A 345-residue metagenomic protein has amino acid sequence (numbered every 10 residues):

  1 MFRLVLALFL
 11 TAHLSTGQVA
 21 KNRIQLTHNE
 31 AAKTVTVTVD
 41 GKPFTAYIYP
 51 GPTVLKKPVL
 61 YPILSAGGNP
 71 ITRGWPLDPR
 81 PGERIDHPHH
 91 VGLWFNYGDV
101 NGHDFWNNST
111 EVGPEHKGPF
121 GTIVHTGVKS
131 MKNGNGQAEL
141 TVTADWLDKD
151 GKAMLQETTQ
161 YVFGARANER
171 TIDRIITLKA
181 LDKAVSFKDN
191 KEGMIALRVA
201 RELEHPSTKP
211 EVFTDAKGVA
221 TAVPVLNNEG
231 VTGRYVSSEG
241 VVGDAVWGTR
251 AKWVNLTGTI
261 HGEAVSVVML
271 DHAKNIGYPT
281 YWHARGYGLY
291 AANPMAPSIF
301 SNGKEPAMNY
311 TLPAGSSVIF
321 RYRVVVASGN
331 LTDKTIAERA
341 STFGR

Functional and structural regions predicted by a protein language model:
M1-A7: Sec-dependent signal peptide recognition, specifically the positively charged N-region followed immediately by
A12-L14: N-terminal signal peptide c-region/cleavage motif recognized by signal peptidases
V19-P88, I175, N190, G329-L331 (+1 more regions): Beta-strand-rich N-terminal accessory domains
E30, V54-S109, T214-R250: Extracellular/lumen-exposed scaffold segments
P50-S65, A165-T214, V225: Acidic (Asp/Glu-rich), glycine- and aromatic
H87-N168: Extended, loop-rich substrate-binding clefts of extracytoplasmic carbohydrate-active enzymes
K191-G277: Active-site/ligand-binding surface loops and adjacent short beta/alpha elements that line catalytic pockets across
V267-R345: Beta-strand-rich recognition/accessory modules
